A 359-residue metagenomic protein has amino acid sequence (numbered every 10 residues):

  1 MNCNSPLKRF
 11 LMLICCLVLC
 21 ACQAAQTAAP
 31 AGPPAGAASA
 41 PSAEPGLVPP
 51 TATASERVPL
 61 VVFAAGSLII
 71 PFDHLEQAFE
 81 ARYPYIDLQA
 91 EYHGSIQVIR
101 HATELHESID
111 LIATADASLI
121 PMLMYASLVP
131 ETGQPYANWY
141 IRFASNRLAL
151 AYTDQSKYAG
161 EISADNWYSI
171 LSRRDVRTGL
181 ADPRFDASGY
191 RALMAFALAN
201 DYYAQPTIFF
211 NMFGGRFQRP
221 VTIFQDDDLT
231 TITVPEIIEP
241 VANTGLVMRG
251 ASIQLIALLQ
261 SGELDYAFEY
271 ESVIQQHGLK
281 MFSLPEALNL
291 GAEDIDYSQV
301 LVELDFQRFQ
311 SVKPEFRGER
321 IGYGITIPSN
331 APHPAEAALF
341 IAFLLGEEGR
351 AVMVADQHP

Functional and structural regions predicted by a protein language model:
N2-L11: Bacterial N-terminal signal peptides that target proteins for export
L11-A21: Bacterial N-terminal signal peptides
C22-Y83, D87, E91-L105, D116-A117 (+2 more regions): Exported/periplasmic ABC-transporter solute-binding proteins
G94, I112-A115, R142-F143: Generic, well-ordered alpha-helical segments
S108-I109, R147: A common structural microfeature
I109-L111, L119-T132, A137-I141: Short beta-strand-centered segments that line the small-molecule binding cleft or hinge of alpha/beta clamshell
Q134-N146, A195, D227-T230: Short secondary-structure transition/capping segments
A137-S163: Hydrophobic/proline-rich hinge and linker segments of small-molecule sensing/allosteric domains, predominantly
